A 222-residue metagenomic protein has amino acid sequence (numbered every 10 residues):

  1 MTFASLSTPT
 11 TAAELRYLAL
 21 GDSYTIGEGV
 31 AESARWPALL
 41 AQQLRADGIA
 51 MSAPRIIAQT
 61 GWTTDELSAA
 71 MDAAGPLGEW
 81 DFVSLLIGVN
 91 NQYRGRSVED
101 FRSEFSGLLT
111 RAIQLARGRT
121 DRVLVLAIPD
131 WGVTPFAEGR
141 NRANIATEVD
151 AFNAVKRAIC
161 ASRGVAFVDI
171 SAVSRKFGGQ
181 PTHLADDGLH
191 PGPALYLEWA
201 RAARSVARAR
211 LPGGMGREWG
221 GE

Functional and structural regions predicted by a protein language model:
F3-T60, A70-E79: Serine-esterase "nucleophile elbow" of acetyl-processing enzymes
A50, A69-G221: Alpha-helical cap/lid subdomain in secreted, periplasmic, or secretory-pathway luminal O-acyl-processing enzymes
E66: Active-site-proximal substrate-binding core of FAD-dependent oxidoreductases
